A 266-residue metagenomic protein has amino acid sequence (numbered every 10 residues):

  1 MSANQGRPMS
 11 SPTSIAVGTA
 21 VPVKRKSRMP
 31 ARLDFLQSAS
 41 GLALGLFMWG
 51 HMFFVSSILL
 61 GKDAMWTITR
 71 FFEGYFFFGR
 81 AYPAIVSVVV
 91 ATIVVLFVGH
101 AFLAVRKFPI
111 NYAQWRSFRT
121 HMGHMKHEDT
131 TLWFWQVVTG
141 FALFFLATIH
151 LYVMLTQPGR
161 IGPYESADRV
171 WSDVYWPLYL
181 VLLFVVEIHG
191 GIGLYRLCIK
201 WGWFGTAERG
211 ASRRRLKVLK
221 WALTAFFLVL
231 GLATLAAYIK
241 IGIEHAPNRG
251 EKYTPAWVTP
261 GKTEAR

Functional and structural regions predicted by a protein language model:
S2-R266: Membrane-embedded alpha-helical bundles that constitute the cytochrome b-like, heme-associated redox core of multi-pass
